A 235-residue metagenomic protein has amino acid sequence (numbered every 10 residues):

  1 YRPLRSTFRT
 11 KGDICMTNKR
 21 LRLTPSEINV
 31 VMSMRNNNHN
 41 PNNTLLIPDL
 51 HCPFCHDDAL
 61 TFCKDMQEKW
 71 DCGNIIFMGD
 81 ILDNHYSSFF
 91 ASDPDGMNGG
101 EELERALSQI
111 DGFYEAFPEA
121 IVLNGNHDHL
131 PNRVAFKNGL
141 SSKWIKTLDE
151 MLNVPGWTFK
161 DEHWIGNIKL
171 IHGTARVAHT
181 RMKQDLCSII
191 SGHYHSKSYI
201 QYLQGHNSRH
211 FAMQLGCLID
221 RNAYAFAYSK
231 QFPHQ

Functional and structural regions predicted by a protein language model:
Y1-I47: Acidic, histidine-bearing metal-coordination/catalytic regions of metal-dependent phosphoesterases
T24, N43, I47-M151: Core catalytic region of metal-dependent phosphoesterases/phosphodiesterases, especially metallo-beta-lactamase-like
V31-S33, T61-K64, L107-I110, W157-H163 (+1 more regions): A generic local structural motif
N38-N40, E68-D71, Y114-A116, L152-N153 (+2 more regions): Flexible, charged surface loops at secondary-structure boundaries
N43, E119-I121, T158, K169 (+1 more regions): Conserved beta-strand segments of alpha/beta enzyme cores
D57-D58, V154, L170-G173: Short gly/ser/thr-rich secondary-structure transition/capping motifs
G139-K169: Metallo-beta-lactamase
W164-Q235: Conserved beta-sheet core of the metallophosphoesterase superfamily
